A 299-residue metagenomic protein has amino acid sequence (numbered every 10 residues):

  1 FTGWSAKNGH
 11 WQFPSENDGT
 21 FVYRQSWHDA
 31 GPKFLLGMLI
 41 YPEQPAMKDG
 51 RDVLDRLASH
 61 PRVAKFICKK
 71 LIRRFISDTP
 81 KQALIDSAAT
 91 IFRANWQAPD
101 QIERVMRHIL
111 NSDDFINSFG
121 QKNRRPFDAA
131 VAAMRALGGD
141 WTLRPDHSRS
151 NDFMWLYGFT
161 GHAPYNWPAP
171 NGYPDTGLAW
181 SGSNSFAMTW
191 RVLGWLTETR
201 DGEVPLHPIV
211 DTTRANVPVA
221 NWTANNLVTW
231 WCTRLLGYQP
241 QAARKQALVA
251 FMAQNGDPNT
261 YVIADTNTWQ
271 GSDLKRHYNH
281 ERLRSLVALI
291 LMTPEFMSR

Functional and structural regions predicted by a protein language model:
F1-K81: Non-catalytic, conformational "gating/processing" segments within enzyme and secreted inhibitor domains
W4, P45-K48, D100, W222 (+2 more regions): Short coil/turn linker and secondary-structure boundary residues
G9, D100-I102, I116-F119: Acidic/polar loop patches that form or flank catalytic/metal-binding clefts of enzymes that bind anionic ligands
H60-A64, C68-W96, R107-R299: Flexible, low-complexity segments enriched for small/polar residues
